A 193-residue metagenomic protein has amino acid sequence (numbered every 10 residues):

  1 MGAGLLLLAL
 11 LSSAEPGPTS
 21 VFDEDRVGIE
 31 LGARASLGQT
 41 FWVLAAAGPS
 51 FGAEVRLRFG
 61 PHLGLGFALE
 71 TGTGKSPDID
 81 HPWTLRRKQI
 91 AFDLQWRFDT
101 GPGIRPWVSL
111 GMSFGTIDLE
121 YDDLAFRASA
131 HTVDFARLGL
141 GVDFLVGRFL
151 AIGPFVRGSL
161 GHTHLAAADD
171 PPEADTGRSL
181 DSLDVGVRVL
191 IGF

Functional and structural regions predicted by a protein language model:
M1-L8: Sec-dependent signal peptide recognition, specifically the positively charged N-region followed immediately by
A9-K75, L160, L180-F193: Short glycine/proline- and aromatic-enriched beta-strand/turn motifs that initiate or cap beta-hairpins
A14-P16, A47, T100, I104 (+2 more regions): Selective for proline/serine-rich intrinsically disordered segments in cytosolic/nuclear regulatory regions
S20-E24, Q39-L44, D78-T84, D99-G101 (+2 more regions): Outer-membrane beta-barrel domain signature
E54-G153, G186, L190-F193: Gram-negative (and chloroplast) outer-membrane scaffold detector with strong preference for beta-barrel transmembrane
R148, T163-H164: Amphipathic C-terminal alpha-helical segment
F155-G158: Internal, hydrophobic beta-strand segments that form the core of beta-sheet-rich folds
H164-E173: Short helix/strand-capping connector loops at secondary-structure junctions
